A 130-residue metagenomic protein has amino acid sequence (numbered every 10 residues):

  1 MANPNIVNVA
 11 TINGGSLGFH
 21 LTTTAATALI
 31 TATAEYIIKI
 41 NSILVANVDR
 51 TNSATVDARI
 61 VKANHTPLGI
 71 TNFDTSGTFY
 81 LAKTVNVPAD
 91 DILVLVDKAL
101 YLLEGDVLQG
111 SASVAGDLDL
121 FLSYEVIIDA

Functional and structural regions predicted by a protein language model:
M1-I37, N64-H65, E104, S111-A130: C-terminal interaction-tip segments
A25-A28, Y80-L81, L93-V96: Short structured motifs
I38-N47, V107-G110: A short beta-strand element within beta-rich, extracytoplasmic domains of secreted/secretory-pathway proteins
N41, N52-D57, G116-L120: Short beta-strand/loop motifs in extracellular/secreted proteins, especially within beta-sandwich accessory domains
R50-G77, L81-K83: Short, surface-exposed beta-strand/strand-loop-strand elements in extracellular ectodomains
V56-I60, V87, L108, L122: Hydrophobic beta-strand residues in large extracellular and virion-surface proteins
A82-N86, D97-A99, Q109: Beta-strand-rich interaction surfaces with strong enrichment in secreted/lumenal proteins
A89-G105: Beta-sandwich interaction modules
